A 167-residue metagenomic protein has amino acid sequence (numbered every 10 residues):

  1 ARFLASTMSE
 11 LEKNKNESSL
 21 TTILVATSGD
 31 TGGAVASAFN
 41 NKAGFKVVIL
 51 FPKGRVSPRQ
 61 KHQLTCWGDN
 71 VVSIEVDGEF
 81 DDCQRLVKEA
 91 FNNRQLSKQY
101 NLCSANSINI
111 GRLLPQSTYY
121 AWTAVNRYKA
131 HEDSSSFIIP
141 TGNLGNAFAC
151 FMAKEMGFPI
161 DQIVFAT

Functional and structural regions predicted by a protein language model:
A1-T167: PLP-dependent amino-acid enzyme catalytic core
